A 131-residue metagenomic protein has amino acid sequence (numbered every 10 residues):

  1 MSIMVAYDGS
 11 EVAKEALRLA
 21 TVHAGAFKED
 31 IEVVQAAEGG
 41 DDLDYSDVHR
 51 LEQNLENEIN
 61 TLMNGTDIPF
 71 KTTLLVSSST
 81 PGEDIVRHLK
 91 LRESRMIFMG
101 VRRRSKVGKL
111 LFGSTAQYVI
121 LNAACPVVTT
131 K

Functional and structural regions predicted by a protein language model:
M1-H49, N64: Small/aliphatic-rich secondary-structure junction motif
F27, T66, T115, N122-A124: Short, structured coil segments at secondary-structure junctions
V34, K71-L75, V128: General small-molecule cofactor/ligand-binding pocket signal
Q35, G100-R102, K131: Short secondary-structure boundary segments
G65-I97: Structural beta-alpha unit
M99-L121: Glycine-rich, Arg-bearing micro-motifs that act as flexible, cationic patches
C125-K131: Short, flexible loop segments at boundaries between secondary-structure elements
